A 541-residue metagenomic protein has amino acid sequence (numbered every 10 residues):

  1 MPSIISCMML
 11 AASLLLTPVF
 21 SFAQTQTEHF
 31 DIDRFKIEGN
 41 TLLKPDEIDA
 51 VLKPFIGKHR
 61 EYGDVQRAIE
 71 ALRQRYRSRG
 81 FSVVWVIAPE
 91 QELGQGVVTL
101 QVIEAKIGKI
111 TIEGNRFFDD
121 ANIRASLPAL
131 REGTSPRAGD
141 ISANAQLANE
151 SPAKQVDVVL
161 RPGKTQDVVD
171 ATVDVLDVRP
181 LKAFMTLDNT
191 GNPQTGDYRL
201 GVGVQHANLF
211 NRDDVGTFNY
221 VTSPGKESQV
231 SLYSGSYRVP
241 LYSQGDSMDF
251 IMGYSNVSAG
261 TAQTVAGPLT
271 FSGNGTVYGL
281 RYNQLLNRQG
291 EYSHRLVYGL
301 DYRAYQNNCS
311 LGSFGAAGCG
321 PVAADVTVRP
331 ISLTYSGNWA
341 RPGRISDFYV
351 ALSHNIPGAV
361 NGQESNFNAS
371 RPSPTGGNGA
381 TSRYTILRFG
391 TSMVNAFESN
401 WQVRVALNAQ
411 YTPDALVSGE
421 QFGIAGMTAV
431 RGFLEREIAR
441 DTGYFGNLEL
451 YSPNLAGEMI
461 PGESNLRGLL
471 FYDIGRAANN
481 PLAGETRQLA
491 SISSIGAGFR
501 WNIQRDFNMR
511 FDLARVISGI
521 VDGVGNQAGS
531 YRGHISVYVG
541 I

Functional and structural regions predicted by a protein language model:
A23-G191, V221-L232, L387-G390, L407: Periplasmic polypeptide-binding modules associated with outer-membrane biogenesis and secretion
Q146, T172, G203-Q205, S236-R238 (+8 more regions): Outer-membrane beta-barrel architecture
V156, L181-A183, F210-G216, S243-D249 (+6 more regions): Repeated loop/turn-to-beta-strand initiation elements of outer-membrane beta-barrel proteins
L160, M185-N189, V202, G216-T222 (+9 more regions): Transmembrane beta-barrel strands of outer-membrane/channel proteins
D167, G196-L200, Q229-Y233, N274-Y278 (+6 more regions): Residues that define the transmembrane beta-barrel architecture of outer-membrane proteins
V204, W501, D506, A528-I541: Outer-membrane beta-barrel "beta-signal"
P240, G245-Q410, D414-L416: Transmembrane beta-strand segments of outer-membrane beta-barrel domains in Gram-negative and organellar OMPs
S255-T261, G299, R303, N308-P321 (+4 more regions): Outer membrane beta-barrel transmembrane domains
